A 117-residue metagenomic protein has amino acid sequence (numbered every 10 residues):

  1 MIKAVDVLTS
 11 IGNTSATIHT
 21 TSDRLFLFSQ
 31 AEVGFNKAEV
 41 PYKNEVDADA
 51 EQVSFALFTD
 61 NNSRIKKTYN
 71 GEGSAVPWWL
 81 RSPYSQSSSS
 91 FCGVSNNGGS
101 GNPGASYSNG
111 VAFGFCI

Functional and structural regions predicted by a protein language model:
M1-I117: Collagenous Gly-X-Y triple-helix signature in extracellular proteins
